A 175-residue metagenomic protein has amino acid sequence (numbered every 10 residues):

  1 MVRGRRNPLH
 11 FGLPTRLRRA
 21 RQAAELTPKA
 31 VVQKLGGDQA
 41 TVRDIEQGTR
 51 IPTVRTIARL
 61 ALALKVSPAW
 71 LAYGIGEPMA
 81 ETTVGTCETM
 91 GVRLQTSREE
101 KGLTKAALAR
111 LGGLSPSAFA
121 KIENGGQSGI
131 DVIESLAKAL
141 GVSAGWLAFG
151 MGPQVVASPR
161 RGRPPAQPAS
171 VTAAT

Functional and structural regions predicted by a protein language model:
M1-A23, P78-E100: A short, Lys/Arg-rich alpha-helix, primarily the initiator
T15, E25-L26, P52-R55, V92 (+2 more regions): Residue-level signal for the short linker/turn that defines the boundary of a DNA-recognition helix
A20, K34, I45, G74 (+4 more regions): Residues in the recognition helix of alpha-helical DNA-binding motifs
E25-Q47, G102-K121, A139: Short alpha-helical DNA-recognition segment
G48-L62, G125-K138: Short, basic-rich loop-to-helix N-cap that marks the start of a DNA-contacting helix
K65-A80, G141-A157: Short C-terminal boundary/hinge segments that cap the last helix of small helical domains
M79-G113, Q127, M151-T175: Interfacial/linker helices and their anchor residues that mediate assembly or domain coupling
